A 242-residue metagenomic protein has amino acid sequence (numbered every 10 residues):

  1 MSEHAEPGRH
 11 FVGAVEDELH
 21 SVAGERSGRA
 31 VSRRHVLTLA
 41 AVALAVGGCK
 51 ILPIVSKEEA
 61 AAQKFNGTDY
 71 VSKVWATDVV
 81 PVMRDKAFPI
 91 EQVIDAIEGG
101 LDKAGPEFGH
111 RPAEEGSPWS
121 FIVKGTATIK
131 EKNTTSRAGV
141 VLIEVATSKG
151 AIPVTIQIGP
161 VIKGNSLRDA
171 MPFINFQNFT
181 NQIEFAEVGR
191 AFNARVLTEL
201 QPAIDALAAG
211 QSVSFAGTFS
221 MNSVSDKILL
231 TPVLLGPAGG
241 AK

Functional and structural regions predicted by a protein language model:
S2-H35, G47-K242: OB-fold and OB-like single-stranded nucleic-acid-recognition modules and their adjacent interaction interfaces
L39-A45: Bacterial N-terminal signal peptides
